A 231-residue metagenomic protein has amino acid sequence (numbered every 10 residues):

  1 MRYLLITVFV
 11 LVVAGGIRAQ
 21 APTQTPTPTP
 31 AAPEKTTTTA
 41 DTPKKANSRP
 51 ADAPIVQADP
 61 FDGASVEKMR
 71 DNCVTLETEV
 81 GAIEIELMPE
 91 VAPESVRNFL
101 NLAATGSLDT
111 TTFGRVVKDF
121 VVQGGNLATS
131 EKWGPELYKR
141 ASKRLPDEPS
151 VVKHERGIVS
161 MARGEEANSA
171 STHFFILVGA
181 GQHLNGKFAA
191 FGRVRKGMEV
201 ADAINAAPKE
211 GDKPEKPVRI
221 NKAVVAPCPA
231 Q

Functional and structural regions predicted by a protein language model:
M1-A21: Sec-dependent N-terminal signal peptides
G16-Q231: Cyclophilin-like peptidyl-prolyl cis-trans isomerases
